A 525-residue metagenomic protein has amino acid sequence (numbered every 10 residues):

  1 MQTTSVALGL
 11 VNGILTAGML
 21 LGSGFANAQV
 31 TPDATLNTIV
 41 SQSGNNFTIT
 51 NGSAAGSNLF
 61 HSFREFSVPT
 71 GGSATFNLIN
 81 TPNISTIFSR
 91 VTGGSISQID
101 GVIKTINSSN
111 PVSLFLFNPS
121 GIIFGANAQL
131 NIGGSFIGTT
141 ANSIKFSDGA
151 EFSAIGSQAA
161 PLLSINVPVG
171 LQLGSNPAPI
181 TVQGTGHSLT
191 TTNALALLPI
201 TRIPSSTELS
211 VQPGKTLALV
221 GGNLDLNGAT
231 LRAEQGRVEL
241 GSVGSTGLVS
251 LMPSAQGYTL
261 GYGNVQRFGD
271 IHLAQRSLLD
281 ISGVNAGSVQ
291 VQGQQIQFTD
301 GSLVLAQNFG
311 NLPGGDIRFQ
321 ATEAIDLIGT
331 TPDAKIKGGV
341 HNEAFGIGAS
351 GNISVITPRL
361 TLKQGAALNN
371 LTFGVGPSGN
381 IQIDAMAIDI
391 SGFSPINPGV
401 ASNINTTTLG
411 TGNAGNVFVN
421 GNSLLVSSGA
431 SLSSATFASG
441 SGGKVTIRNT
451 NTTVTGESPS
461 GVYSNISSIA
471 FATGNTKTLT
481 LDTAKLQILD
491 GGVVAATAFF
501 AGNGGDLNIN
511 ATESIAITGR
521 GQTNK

Functional and structural regions predicted by a protein language model:
Q2-K525: Extracellular and secretory-pathway beta-repeat/beta-biased strand scaffolds
